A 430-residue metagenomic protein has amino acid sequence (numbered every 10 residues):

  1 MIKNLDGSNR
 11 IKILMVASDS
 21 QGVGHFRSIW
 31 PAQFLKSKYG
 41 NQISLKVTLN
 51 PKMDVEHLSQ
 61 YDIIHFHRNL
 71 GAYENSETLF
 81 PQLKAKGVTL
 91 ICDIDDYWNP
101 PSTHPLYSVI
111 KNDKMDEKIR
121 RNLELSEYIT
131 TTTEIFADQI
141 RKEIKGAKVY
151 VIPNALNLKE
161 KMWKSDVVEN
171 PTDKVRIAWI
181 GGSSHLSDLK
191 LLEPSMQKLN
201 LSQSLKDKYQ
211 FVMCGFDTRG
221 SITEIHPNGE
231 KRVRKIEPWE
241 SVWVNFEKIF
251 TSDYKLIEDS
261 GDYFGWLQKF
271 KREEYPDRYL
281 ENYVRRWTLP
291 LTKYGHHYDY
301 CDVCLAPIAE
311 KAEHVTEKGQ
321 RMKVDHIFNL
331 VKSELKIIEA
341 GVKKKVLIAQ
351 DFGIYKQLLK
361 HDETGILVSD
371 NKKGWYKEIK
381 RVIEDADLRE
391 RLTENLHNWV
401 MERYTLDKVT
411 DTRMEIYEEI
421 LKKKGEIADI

Functional and structural regions predicted by a protein language model:
M1-G71: N-terminal pre-catalytic "stem/leader" segment of glycosyltransferase-like enzymes
D19-F34, K38, N157-S165, E169-Y294 (+1 more regions): Conserved catalytic-core segment of nucleotide-activated headgroup transferases in glycan assembly
Q82-A85, I110-I129, H296: Membrane-proximal helix-turn-helix segments that form the acceptor-binding/catalytic region of lipid-linked
E124-R141, K145-W163: Donor nucleotide-sugar binding/catalytic pocket of nucleotide-sugar-dependent glycosyltransferases
S187, Y283-E339, I348-Q357: Nucleotide-sugar-dependent
E334, H361-D362, I366-K372, R381-A386: Conserved acidic donor-binding segment of nucleotide-sugar-dependent glycosyltransferases
R381, L388-R403, T412-E415, E419: A short, well-ordered alpha-helix in the C-terminal region of glycosyltransferases
L406-I430: C-terminal alpha-helical cap of glycosyltransferases
